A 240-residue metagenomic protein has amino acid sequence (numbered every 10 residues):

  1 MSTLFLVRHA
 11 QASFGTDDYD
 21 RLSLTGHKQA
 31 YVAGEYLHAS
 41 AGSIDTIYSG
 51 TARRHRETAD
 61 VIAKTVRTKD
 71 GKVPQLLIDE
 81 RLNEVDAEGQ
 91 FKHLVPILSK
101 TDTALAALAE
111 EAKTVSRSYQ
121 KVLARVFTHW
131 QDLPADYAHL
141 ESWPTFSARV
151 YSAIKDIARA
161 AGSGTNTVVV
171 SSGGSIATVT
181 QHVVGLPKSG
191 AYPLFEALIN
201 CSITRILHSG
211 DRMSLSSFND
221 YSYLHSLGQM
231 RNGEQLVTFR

Functional and structural regions predicted by a protein language model:
T3-F5, A10-T65, S142-R149: Loop-to-helix element that buttresses phosphate recognition and phosphoryl-transfer chemistry
F5, L77-D79, S216: General small-molecule cofactor/ligand-binding pocket signal
A10, G173-G174, N219-Y221: Active-site metal-binding loops of divalent metal-dependent hydrolases
E35-A124: Phosphate-coordination/substrate-recognition cap region in phosphate-metabolizing enzymes
Y36-A39, V61-T65, D156, A160 (+1 more regions): Active-site catalytic microenvironments for nucleophilic, acid-base chemistry
T51-A52, R81, T167-G174: Short, well-ordered beta-to-alpha junction loops that form the rim of enzyme active sites and present histidine/acidic
T68, N83-K113, P144, R159-N166 (+1 more regions): Acidic, low-complexity terminal tails and accessory targeting/binding regions of phosphate-metabolizing enzymes
V115-A161, V168-S171: Hydrophobic, aromatic-enriched interface-forming segments
